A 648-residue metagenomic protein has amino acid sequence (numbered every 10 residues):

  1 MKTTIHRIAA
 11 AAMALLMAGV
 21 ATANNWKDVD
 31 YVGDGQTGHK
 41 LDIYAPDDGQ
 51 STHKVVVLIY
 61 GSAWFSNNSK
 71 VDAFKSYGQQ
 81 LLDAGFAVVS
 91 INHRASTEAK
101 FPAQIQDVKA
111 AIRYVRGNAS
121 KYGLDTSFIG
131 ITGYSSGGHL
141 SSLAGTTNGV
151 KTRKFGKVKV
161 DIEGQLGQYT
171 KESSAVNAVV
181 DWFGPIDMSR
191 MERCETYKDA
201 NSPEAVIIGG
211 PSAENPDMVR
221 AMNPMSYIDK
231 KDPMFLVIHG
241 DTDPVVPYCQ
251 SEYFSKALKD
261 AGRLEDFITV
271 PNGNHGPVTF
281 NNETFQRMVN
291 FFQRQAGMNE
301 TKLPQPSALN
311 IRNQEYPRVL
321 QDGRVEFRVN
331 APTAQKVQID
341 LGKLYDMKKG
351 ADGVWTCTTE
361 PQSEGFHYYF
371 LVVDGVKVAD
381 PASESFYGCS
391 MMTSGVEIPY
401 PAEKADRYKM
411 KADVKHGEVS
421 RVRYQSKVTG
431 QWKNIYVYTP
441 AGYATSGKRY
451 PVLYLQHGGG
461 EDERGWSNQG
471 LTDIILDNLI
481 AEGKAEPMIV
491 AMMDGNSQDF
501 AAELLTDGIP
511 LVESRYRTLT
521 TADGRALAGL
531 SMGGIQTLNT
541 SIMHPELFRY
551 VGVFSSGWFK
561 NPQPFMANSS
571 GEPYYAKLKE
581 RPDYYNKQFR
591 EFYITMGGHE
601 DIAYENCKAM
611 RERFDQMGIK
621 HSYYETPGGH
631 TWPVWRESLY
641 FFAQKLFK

Functional and structural regions predicted by a protein language model:
M1-R7: Positively charged n-region of N-terminal signal peptides that target proteins for export
A9-G19: Bacterial N-terminal signal peptides
A21-A23: Boundary at the C-terminal end of the N-terminal hydrophobic targeting segment
V29-V32, G38-H39, P46-D47, K54-S76 (+10 more regions): Non-catalytic cap/lid and distal C-terminal segments of serine-dependent acyl enzymes
V150-V176: A conserved active-site-flanking secondary-structure segment within enzyme catalytic domains
T301-R328: Extracellular ectodomain segments of secreted/surface proteins
